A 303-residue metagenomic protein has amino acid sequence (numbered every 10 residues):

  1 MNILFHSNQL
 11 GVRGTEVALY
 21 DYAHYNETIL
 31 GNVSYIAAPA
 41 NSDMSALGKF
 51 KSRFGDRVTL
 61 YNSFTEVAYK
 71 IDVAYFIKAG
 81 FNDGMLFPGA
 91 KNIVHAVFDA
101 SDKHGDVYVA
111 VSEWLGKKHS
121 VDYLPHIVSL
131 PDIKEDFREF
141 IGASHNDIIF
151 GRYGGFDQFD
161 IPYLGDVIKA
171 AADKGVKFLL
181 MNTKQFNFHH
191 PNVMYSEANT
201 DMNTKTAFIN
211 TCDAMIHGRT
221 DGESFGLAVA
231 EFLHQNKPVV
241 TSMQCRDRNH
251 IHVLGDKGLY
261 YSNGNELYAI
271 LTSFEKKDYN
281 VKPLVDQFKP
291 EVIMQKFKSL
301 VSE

Functional and structural regions predicted by a protein language model:
L4-F5, A46-G116: Extended catalytic core of nucleotide-activated donor transferases of GT-like folds
H6-R13, V17-T65, F186: N-terminal strand-loop element at the rim of the active site of nucleotide-sugar-dependent glycosyltransferases
G105-K134: Donor nucleotide-sugar binding/catalytic pocket of nucleotide-sugar-dependent glycosyltransferases
V128-H189, Y195, M202: Conserved catalytic-core segment of nucleotide-activated headgroup transferases in glycan assembly
T206, V229-H234, R248-N249: Short alpha-helical segment that forms part of, or immediately flanks, the ligand-binding pocket in carbohydrate-active
A207-S224, K237: Acidic donor-binding loop of glycosyltransferase active sites
P238-M243: Short hydrophobic beta-strand element within catalytic cores of glycosyltransferases and related nucleotide-activated
S262, E275-E303: A charged, aromatic-enriched C-terminal amphipathic alpha-helix characteristic of glycosyltransferases across folds
